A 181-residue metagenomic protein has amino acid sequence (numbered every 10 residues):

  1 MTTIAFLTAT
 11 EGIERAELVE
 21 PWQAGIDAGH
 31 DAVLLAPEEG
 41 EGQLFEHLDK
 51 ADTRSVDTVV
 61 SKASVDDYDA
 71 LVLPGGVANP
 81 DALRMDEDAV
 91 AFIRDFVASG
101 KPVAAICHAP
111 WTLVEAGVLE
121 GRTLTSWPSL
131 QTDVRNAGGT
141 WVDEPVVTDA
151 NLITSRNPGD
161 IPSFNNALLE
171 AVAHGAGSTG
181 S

Functional and structural regions predicted by a protein language model:
M1-S99, V103, T112-T123, Q131-S181: Extended, subdomain-level signal for the structured scaffold at the beginning of enzyme domains
C107: Catalytic nucleophile serine of serine hydrolases, specifically the conserved "nucleophile elbow" pentapeptide
